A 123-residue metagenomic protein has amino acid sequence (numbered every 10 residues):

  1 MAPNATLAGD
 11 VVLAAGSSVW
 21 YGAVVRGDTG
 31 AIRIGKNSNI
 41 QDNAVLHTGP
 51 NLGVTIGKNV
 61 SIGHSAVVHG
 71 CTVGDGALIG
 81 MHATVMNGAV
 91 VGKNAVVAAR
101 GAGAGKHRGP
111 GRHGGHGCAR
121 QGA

Functional and structural regions predicted by a protein language model:
M1-S18, G22-V24, D28, N37: Extended, small-residue-rich solenoid/repeat segments and analogous flexible loops that form exposed scaffolds
D28-N37, D42-A44, T48-K58, G63-A123: Glycine-rich hexapeptide-repeat left-handed beta-helix
